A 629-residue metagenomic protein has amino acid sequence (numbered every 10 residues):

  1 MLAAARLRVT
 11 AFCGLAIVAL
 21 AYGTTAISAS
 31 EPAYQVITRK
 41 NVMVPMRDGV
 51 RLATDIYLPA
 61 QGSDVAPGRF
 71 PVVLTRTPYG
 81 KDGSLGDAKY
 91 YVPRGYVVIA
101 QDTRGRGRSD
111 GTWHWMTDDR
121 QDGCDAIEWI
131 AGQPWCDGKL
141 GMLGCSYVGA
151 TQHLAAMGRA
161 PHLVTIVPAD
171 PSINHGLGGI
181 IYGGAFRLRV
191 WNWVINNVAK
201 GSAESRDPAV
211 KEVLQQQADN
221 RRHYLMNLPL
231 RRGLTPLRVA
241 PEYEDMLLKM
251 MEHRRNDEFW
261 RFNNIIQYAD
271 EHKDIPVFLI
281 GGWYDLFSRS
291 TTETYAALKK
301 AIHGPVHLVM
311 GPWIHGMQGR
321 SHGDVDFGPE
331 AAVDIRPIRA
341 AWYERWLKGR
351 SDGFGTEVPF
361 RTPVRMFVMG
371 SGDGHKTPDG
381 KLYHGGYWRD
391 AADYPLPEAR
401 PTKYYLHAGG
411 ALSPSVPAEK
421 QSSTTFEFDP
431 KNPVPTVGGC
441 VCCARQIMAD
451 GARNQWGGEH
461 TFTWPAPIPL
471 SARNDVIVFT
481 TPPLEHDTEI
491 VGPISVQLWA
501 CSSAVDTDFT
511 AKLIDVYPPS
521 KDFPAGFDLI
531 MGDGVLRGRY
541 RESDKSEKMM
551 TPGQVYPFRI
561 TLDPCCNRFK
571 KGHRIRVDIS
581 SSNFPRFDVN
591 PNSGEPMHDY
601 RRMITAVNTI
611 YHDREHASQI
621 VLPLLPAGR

Functional and structural regions predicted by a protein language model:
A29-G68, T480-H486, W499-A500, S546 (+1 more regions): N-terminal cap/lid segment of alpha/beta-hydrolase-fold proteins
P59-A131, G179-Y182, R187-L188, G319-F327 (+7 more regions): Cap/lid segment of the alpha/beta-hydrolase catalytic domain
P93, M157-E271, F354: Accessory cap/linker subdomain of secreted extracellular hydrolases
P134-Y147: Alpha/beta-hydrolase fold nucleophile elbow
G149-A160, L498: Short glycine-enriched nucleophile-adjacent loop and the immediately C-terminal alpha-helix near the catalytic center
Q215-L234, D324-R629: C-terminal, loop-rich substrate-recognition/catalytic regions characterized by aromatic stacking residues
L279-G281: Short beta-strand/loop motif that positions the catalytic acidic residue of the alpha/beta-hydrolase fold
R289-V306, H598, R602: Active-site-adjacent alpha-helix of alpha/beta-hydrolase-fold enzymes
